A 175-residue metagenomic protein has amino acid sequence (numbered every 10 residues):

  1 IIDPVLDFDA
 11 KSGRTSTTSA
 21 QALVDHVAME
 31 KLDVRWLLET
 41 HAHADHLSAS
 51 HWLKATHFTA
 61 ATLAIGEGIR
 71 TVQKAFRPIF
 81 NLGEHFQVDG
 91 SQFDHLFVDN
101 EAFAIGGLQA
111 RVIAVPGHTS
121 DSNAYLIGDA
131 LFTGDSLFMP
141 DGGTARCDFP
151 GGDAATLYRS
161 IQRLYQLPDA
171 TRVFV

Functional and structural regions predicted by a protein language model:
I1: N-terminal glycine-rich anion-binding loops that anchor highly charged ligand groups
P4-A10, F80, H85, D89-Q92 (+3 more regions): Metallo-beta-lactamase
D7-L108: Active-site HxH/HxHxD metal-binding segment of metal-dependent hydrolases
